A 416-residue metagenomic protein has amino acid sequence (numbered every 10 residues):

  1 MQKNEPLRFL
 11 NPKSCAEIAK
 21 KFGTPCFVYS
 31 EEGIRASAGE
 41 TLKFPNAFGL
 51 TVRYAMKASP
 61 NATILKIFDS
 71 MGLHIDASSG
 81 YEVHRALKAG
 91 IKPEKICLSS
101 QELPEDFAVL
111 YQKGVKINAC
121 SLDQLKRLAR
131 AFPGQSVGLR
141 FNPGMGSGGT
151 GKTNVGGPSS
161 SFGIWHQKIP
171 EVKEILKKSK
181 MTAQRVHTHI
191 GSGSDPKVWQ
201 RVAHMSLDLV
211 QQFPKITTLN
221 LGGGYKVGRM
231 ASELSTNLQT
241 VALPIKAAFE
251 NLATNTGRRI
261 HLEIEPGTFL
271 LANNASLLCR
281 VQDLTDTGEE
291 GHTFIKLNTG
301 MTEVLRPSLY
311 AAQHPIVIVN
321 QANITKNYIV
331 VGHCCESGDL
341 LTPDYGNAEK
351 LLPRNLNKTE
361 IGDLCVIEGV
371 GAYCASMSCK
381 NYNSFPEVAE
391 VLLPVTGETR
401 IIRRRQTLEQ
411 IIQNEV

Functional and structural regions predicted by a protein language model:
M1-Q135, K173-T182, Q211, P353-N355 (+1 more regions): A charged N-terminal "starter" segment
L10-K13, Y29-A36, S59, D123 (+13 more regions): Conserved active-site and cofactor/substrate-binding residues in soluble primary-metabolism enzymes
I34, K57, S79, L110 (+7 more regions): Conserved, mostly hydrophobic/aromatic
G49-R53, G72-H74, P93-C97, G114-K116 (+7 more regions): Structural preference for beta-strand elements that scaffold enzyme active sites
A55, S99, C120, R140 (+7 more regions): Generic beta-strand/beta-sheet core signal
A58-P60, Y81, E102-P104, S121-D123 (+7 more regions): Active-site-proximal loop/turn and secondary-structure-junction residues that shape catalytic pockets, frequently
A131, P143-T285, F385: Active-site loop/helix belt of alpha/beta enzymes
R259-V416: Charged (often Lys/Glu-rich) extended helix/loop segments that serve as interaction or gating elements
